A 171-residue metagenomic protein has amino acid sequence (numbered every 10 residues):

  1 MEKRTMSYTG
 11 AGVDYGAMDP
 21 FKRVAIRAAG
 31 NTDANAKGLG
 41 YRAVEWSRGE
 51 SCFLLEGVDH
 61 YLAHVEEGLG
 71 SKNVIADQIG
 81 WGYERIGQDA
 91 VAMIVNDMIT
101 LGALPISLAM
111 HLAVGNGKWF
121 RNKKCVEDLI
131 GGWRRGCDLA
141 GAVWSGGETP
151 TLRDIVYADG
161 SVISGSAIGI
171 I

Functional and structural regions predicted by a protein language model:
M1-K3, L104-P105: Short, compositionally biased low-complexity segments
E2-G38: N-terminal amphipathic/basic leader segments beginning at the initiator methionine
R27-I171: Glycine-rich phosphate/pyrophosphate-binding loop regions near the starts of catalytic domains
